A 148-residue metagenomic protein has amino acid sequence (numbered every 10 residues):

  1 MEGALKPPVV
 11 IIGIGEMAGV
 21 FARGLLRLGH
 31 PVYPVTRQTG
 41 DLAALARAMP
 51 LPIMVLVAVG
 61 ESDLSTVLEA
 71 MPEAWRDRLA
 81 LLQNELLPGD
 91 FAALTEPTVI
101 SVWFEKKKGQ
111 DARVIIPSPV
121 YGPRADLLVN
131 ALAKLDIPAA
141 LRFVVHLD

Functional and structural regions predicted by a protein language model:
M1-A48: NAD(P)+-binding Rossmann beta1-loop-alpha1 motif at the extreme N-terminus of oxidoreductases
I14, L56-V57, P117: Glycine- and other small-residue-rich loops at beta-strand/loop junctions that grip anionic moieties
A22-G24, L68-M71, A92-L94: Short amphipathic alpha-helical segments
V32, L79-A80: Hydrophobic/aromatic residues located in beta-strands of well-ordered beta-sheets within soluble catalytic
R37-T39, E61, L82-L87: Short, polar loop motifs at secondary-structure junctions
G40, L45-R78: Rossmann-like NAD(P)-binding element
L81-L147: Rossmann-fold dinucleotide-binding core
